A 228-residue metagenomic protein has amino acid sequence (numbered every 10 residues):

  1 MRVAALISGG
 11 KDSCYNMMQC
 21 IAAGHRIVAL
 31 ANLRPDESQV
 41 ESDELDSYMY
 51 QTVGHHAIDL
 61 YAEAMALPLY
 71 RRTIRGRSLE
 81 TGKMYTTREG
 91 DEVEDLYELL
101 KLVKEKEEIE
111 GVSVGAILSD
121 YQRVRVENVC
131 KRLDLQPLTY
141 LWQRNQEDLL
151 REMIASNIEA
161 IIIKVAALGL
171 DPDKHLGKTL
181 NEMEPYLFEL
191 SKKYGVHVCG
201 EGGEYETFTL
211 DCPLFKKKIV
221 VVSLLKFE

Functional and structural regions predicted by a protein language model:
M1-I162: ATP-dependent adenylation/nucleotidyltransferase module used to activate substrates
A160-L225: A conserved mid-domain beta-alpha-beta active-site/ligand-binding segment of alpha/beta enzyme cores
E228: A C-terminal functional module that forms or caps the active site or interfaces directly with catalytic machinery
